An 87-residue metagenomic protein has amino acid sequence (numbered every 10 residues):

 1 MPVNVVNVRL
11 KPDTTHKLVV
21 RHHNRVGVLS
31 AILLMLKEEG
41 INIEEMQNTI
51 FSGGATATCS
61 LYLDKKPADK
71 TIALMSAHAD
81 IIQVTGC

Functional and structural regions predicted by a protein language model:
M1-C87: A conserved regulatory-domain signal marking ACT and ACT-like small-molecule sensing domains and adjacent regulatory
